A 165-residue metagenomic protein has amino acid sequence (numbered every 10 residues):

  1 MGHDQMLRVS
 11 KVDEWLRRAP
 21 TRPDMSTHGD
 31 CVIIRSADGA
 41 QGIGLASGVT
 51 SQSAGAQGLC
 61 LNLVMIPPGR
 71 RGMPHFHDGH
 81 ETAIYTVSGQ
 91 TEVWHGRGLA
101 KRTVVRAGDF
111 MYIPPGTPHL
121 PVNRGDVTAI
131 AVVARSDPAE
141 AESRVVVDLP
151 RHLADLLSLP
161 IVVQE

Functional and structural regions predicted by a protein language model:
M1-G58, M73, V146-E165: A short, N-terminal "cap"/entry segment at the start of jelly-roll beta-barrel domains of the cupin/DSBH fold
A54-G58, I66-R71, S88-E92, E140: Short, charged/polar surface micro-motifs in flexible loops or helix N-caps
L61-V64, A83, Y112, V127-V145: A short hydrophobic beta-strand segment most commonly corresponding to one strand of the jelly-roll/cupin
L63, F76, V87, H95-R97 (+2 more regions): Residue-level recognition of conserved beta-strand positions in structured domain cores
I66-G69, V105-G125, A134-S136: Conserved metal-binding segment of the jelly-roll/cupin
R71, H80-A107: A short beta-strand-loop-beta hairpin characteristic of the jelly-roll/cupin
G72-G79, T117: Histidine-centered catalytic micro-motifs
Q90-E92, P118, T128: Structural motif
